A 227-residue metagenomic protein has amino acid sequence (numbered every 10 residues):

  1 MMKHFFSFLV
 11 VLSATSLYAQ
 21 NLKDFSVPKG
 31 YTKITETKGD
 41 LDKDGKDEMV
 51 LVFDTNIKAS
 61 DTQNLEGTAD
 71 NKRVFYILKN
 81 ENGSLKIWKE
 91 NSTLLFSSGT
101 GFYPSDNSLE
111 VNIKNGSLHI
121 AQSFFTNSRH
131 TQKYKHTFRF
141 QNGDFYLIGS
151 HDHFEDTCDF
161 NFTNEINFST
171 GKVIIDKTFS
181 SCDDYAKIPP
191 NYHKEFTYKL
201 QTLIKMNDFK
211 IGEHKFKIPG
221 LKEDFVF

Functional and structural regions predicted by a protein language model:
M1-L22: Bacterial Sec-dependent N-terminal signal peptides
Q20-K29, N82-G101, D224: Blade-edge motifs of beta-propeller repeat domains
S26-V27, D61-D70, F125-R129: Short consensus segments that form the blades of beta-propeller domains, in both extracellular/periplasmic
K29-E36, P104-V111: Signature of short aromatic-glycine-proline-rich micro-motifs recurring in repeat-based ectodomains
I34, K72-F75, K133: Repetitive beta-architecture junctions, highlighting loop-to-beta-strand starts across blade-like repeats
L41-D54, K114-Q122: Acidic/hydrophobic-patterned starts of short beta strands in beta-sheet-rich repeat architectures
S60-N91, F138-N142: Beta-propeller blade repeat segments, especially FG-GAP/WD-type strand-to-loop junctions in 6- to 7-bladed propeller
L109-F227: Acidic, small-residue rich beta-repeat scaffolds with periodic aromatic anchors
